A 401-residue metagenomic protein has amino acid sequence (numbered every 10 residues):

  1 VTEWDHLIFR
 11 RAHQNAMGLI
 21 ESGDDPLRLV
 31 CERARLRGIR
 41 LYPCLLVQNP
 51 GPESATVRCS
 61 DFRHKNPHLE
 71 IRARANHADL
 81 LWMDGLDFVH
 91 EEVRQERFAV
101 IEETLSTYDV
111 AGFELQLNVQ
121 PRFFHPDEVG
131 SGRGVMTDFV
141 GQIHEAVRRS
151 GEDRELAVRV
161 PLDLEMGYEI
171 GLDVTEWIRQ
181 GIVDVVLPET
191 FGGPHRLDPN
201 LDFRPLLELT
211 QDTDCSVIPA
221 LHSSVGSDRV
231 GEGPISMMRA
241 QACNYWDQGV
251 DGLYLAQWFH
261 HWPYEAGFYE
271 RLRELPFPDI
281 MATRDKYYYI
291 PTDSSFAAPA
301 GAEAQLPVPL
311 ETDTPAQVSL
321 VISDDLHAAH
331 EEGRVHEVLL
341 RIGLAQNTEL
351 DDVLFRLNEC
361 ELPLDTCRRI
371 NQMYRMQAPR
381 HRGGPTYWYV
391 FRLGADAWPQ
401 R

Functional and structural regions predicted by a protein language model:
V1-L46, E128-S150: Aromatic-lined substrate-binding rim segments of carbohydrate-active enzymes
H13-E32, L36, Y42-E103, T107 (+1 more regions): Active-site-adjacent "subsite" loops/lids of carbohydrate-active enzymes
E92-S216, L221, M237, V250: Active-site neighborhood of glycoside hydrolase catalytic domains
Q116, A328-L339, T348, P399-Q400: Extended extracellular/luminal ectodomain segments enriched in beta-structured repeat modules
V185-L197, V230-A297: Substrate-binding cleft of secreted/luminal carbohydrate-active enzymes
A304-E332, P385-R392: Short beta-strands within extracellular/lumenal beta-sheet-rich domains
V321-D325, L339-A345: Short edge beta-strand/loop segments characteristic of extracellular beta-sandwich folds
A345-R401: Beta-strand-rich ligand-recognition modules
